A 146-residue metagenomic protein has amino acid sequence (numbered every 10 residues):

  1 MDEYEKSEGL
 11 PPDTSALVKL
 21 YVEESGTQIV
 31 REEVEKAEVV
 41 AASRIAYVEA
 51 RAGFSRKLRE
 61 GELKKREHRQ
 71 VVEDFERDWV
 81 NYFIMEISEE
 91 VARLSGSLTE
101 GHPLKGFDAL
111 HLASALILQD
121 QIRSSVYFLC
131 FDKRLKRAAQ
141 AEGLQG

Functional and structural regions predicted by a protein language model:
M1-A46, K57-Q70: Short, well-structured N-terminal submotif of metal-dependent ribonuclease cores
M1-E8, F131-R134, Q140: Short, C-terminally biased terminal segments at protein or domain edges
I29, E49, L94, R137-A138: Phosphate- and divalent-cation-binding pockets in alpha/beta enzyme and binding domains that engage nucleotide-derived
A42-V48, F107-L110: Aromatic- and histidine-enriched alpha-helix N-cap/loop-to-helix transition segments that scaffold the rims
I45, R51-E100: Active-site-proximal, substrate-binding regions of enzyme catalytic domains and RNA-binding/basic surfaces
Y82-R134: Active-site neighborhoods of divalent-metal-dependent phosphate/nucleic-acid chemistry enzymes
G143-G146: Hydrophobic beta-strand scaffold residues
